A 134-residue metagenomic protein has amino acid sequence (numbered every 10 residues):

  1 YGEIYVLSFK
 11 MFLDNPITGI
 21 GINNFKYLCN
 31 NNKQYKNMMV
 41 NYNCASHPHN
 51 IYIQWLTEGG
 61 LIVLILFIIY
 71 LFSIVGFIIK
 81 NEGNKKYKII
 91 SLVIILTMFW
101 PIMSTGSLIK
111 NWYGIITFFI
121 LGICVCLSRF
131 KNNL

Functional and structural regions predicted by a protein language model:
G2-D14, T18-G59: Long extracytoplasmic/lumenal interhelical loops at the membrane interface of multi-pass membrane proteins
F9, C29, P48, Y52-I53 (+5 more regions): Domain-wide signal for the mature, well-folded portions of proteins, strongly enriched in nucleus-encoded organellar
T18-I20, G59-I62, Y113, L121: Short glycine-rich loop/turn motifs that provide flexible caps or phosphate-binding loops at active sites
I22-K26, V63-L66, I109, T117 (+1 more regions): Short, flexible micro-motifs
Y35, E58-F99: Hydrophobic transmembrane alpha-helices and their immediate junctions
S91-M103, S107-L134: Transmembrane alpha-helices of multi-pass inner-membrane enzymes
